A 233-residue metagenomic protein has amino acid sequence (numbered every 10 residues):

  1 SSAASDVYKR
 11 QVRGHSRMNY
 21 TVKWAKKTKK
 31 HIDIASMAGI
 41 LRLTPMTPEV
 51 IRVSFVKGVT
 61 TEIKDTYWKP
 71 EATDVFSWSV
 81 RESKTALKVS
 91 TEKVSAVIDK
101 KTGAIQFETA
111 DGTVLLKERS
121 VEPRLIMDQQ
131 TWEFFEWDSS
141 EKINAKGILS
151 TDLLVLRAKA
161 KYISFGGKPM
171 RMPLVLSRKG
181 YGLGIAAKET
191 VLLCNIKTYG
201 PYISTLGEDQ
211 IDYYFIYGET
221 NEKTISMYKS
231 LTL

Functional and structural regions predicted by a protein language model:
S1-Y8: Short, small-residue-biased leader/transition segments that mark boundaries at the very start of proteins
S5, M37-G39: Noncatalytic nucleic-acid binding interfaces
K9-A25, K29, T44-L87, P123-D128: A low-complexity, Ser/Thr/Gly/Pro-enriched, surface-exposed linker/loop concept that marks segments flanking
D33, R42: Mature N-terminal segment immediately following signal peptide/propeptide cleavage in secreted/periplasmic
A35, R81-L233: Catalytic and substrate-binding clefts that recognize carbohydrates or anionic sugar/phosphate headgroups
